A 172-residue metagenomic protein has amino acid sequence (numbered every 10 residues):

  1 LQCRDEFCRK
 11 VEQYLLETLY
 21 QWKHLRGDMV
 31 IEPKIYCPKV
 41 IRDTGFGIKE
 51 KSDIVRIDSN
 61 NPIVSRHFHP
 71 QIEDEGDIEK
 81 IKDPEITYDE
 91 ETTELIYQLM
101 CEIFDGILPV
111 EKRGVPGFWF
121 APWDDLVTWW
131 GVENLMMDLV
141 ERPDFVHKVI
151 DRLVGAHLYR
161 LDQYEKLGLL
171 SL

Functional and structural regions predicted by a protein language model:
L1-L172: Catalytic cores of TIM-barrel enzymes
